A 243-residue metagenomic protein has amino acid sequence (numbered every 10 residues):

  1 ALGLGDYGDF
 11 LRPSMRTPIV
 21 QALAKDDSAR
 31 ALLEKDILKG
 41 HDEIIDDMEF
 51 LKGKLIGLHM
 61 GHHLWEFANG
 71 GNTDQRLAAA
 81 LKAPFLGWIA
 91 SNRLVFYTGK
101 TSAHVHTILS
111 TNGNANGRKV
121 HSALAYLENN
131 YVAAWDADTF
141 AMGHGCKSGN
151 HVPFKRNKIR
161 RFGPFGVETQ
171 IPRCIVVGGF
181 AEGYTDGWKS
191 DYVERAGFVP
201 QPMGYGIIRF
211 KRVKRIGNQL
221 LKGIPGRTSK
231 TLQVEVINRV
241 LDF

Functional and structural regions predicted by a protein language model:
A1-I89: Core catalytic region of metal-dependent phosphoesterases/phosphodiesterases, especially metallo-beta-lactamase-like
G8, L64, D74, N116 (+3 more regions): Polar low-complexity intrinsically disordered regions enriched in Ser/Thr and small residues
D36-D46, N92-F96, G143-P153, F210-N218: Low-complexity, flexible helical/coil segments
E43-D47, G53, I108-G113, I171-T185 (+1 more regions): Extended, compositionally biased low-complexity polar/Lys-Gly-rich tracts and adjacent boundary/linker regions are
I56-H59, W65-H151, Q233-F243: Charged, low-complexity C-terminal accessory regions
H104-I108, N114-R215: Conserved beta-sheet core of the metallophosphoesterase superfamily
E194-F243: A short C-terminal boundary segment appended to hydrolase-like catalytic domains
